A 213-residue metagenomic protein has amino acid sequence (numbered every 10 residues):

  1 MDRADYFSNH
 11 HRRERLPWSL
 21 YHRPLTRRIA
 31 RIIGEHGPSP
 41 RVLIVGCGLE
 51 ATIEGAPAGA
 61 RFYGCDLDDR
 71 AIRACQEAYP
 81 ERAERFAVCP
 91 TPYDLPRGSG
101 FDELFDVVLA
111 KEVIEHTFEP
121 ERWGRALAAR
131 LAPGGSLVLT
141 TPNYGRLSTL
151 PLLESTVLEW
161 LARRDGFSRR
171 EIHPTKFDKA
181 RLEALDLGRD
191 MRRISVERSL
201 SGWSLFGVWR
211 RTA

Functional and structural regions predicted by a protein language model:
M1-E103, V107, K111, G124 (+3 more regions): Conserved N-terminal segment of class I S-adenosyl-L-methionine
E112-V113, F118: Short catalytic micro-motifs in class I SAM-dependent methyltransferases
F118-R122, T149: Short N-terminal helix/helix-N-cap motif within the alpha/beta-hydrolase-1
E121-P133: A short glycine-rich, Lys/Arg-flanked "PGG" loop and its adjoining helix->strand segment in the class I
V138-W160: Conserved class I S-adenosyl-L-methionine
L152-P174: Conserved Class I S-adenosyl-L-methionine
L185-M191: A structural motif corresponding to the C-terminal end of an alpha-helix and its immediate exit/capping segment
